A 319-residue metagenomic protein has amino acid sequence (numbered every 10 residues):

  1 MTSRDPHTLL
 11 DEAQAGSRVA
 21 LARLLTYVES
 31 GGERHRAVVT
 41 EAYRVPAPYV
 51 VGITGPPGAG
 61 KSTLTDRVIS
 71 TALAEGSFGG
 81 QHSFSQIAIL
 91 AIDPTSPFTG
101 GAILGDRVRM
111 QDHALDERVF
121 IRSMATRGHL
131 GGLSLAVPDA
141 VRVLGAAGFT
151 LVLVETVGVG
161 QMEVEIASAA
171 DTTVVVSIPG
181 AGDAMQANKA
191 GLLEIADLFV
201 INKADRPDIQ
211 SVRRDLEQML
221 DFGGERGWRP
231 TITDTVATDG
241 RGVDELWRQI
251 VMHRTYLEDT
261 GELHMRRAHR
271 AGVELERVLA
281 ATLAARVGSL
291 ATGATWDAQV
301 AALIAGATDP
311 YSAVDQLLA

Functional and structural regions predicted by a protein language model:
R4-A59, T65-M162, A169-A184: Nucleotide-state-sensitive switch-loop elements of NTP-binding domains
L9-L10, M124, V200, T231-V236 (+1 more regions): Short hinge/gating elements
A15, T26-E33, Y43, A74 (+7 more regions): Generic secondary-structure signature for well-ordered alpha-helical cores
I103, A140, E165, A169 (+5 more regions): Alpha-helical scaffold elements adjacent to nucleotide-binding pockets in ATP/GTP-utilizing enzyme cores
P179-P207: Flexible active-site lid/hinge loop adjacent to a nucleotide/diphosphate and Mg2+-phosphate binding pocket
L198, A204-Y256: Canonical P-loop GTPase G-domain recognition
E245-A319: Long, well-ordered amphipathic alpha-helical subdomains in the mid-to-C-terminal portions of large enzyme subunits
